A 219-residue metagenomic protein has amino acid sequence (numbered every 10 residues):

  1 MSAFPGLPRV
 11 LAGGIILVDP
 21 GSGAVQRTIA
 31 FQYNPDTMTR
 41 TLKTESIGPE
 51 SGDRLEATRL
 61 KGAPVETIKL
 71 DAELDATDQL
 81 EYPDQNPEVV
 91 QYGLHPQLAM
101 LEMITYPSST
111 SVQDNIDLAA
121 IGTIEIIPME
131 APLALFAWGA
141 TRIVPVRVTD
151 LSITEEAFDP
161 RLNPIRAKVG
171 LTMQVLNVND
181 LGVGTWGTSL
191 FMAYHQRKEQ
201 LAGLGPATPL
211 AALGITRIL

Functional and structural regions predicted by a protein language model:
M1-L219: Acidic, Ser/Thr- and Gly-enriched intrinsically disordered low-complexity segments
